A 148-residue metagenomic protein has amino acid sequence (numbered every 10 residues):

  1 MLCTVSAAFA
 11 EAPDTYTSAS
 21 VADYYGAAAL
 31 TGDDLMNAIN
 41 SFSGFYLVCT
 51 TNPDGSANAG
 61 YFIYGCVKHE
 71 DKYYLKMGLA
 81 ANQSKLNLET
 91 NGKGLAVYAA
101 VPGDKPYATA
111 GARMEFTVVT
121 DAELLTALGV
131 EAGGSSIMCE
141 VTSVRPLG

Functional and structural regions predicted by a protein language model:
L2-F9: C-terminal segment of classical bacterial N-terminal signal peptides
A10-G148: Binding-site signature for planar aromatic cofactors or substrates
